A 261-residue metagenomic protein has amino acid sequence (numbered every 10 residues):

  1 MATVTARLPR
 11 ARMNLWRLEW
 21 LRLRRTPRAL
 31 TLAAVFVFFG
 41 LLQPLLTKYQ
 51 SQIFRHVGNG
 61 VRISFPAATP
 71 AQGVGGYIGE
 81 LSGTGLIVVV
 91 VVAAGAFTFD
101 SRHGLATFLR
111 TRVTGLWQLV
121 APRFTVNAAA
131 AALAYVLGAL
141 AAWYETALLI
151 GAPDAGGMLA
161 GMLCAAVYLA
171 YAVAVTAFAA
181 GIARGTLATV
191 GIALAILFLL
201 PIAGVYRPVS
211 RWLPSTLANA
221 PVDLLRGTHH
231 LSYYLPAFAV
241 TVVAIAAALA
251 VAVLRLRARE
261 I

Functional and structural regions predicted by a protein language model:
M1-W16: Short, membrane-interfacial amphipathic segments enriched in basic
A2, V243-I261: Junction motif at the cytosolic side of a transmembrane helix
A2-A6, R28-A29, A33-A96, V120-L187 (+2 more regions): Secretory targeting signals
R22, F99, R112, W143-A147 (+3 more regions): Transmembrane helix-loop junction
P44, V113, A131, P201-I202 (+2 more regions): Hydrophobic transmembrane alpha-helices of multi-pass small-molecule transporters
G95, F99-H103, A177, L254: Short helix-terminus and kink motifs of transmembrane alpha helices, predominantly at the cytoplasmic interface
F108-G115: Short helix-to-coil transition segments within interhelical loops that connect adjacent transmembrane helices
P208-H229: Short hydrophobic, aromatic-rich alpha-helical segments embedded in or entering the lipid bilayer of multi-pass
